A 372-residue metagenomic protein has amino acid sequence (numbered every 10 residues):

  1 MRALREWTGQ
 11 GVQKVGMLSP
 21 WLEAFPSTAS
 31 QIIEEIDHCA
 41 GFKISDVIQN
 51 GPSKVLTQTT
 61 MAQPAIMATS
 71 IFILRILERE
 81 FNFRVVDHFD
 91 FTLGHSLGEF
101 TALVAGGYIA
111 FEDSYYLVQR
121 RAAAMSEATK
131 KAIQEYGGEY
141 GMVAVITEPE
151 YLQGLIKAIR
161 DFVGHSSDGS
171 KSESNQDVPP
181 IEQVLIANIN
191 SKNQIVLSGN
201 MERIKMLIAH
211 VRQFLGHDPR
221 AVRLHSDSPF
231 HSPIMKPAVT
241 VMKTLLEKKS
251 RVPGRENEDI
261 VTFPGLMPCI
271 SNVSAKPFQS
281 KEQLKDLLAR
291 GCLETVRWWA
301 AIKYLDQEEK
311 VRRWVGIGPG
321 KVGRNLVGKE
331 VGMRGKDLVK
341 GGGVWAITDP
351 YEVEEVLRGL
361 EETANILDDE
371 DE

Functional and structural regions predicted by a protein language model:
M1-R2, P180: Extreme N-terminus of proteins, especially the signal/transit-peptide cleavage junction and the first residues
R2-K171, R313-E362, I366-E370: FabD-like malonyl-/acyl-CoA
Q10-V12, G106-R290: Alpha/beta catalytic cores of group-transfer enzymes, especially the acyltransferase/condensing modules of polyketide
L18, L22, Q49, T57 (+7 more regions): Generic, ordered loop/turn and secondary-structure boundary motif
I76-E80, H210, Y304, E308: A generic secondary-structure signal
H217-G328, G332-E355, G359-E372: Acyltransferase
